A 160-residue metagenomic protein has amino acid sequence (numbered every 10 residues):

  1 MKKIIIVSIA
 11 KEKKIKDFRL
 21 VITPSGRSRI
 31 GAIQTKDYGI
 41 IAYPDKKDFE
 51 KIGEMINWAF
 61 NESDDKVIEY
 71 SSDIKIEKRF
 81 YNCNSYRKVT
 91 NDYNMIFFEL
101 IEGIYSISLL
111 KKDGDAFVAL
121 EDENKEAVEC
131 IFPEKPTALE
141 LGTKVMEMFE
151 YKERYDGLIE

Functional and structural regions predicted by a protein language model:
M1-K47, I101-T143: Intrinsically disordered, low-complexity regulatory segments enriched in Ser/Thr/Pro and charged residues
F18, F49, F60, F80 (+4 more regions): Phenylalanine-focused residue identity feature
R19, R27-R29, R79, R87 (+1 more regions): Arginine residue identity/basic-tract feature
V21, V89, I96, S108 (+4 more regions): Generic signature of intrinsically disordered, low-complexity segments enriched in small/polar residues
A42-N94: Negatively charged, low-complexity tracts enriched in Asp/Glu with abundant Ser/Thr
Y43-K66, N124-E160: Ampiphathic alpha-helical segments that act as solvent-exposed interaction surfaces
D73-V118, D122: Short, solvent-exposed interaction modules
